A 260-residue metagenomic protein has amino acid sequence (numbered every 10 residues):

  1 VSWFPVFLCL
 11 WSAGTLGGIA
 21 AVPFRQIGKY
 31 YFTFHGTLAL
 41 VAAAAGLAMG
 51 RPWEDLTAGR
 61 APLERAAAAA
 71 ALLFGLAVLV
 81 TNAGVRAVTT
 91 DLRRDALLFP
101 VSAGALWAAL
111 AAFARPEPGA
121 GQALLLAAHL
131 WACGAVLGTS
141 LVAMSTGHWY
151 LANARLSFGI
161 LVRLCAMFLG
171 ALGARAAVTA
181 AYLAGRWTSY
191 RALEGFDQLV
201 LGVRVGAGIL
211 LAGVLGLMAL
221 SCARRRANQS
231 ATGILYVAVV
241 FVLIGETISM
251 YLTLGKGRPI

Functional and structural regions predicted by a protein language model:
S2-A114, L130-W149, L164-S189, Q198-P259: Hydrophobic cores of alpha-helical transmembrane segments in multi-pass integral membrane proteins
F113-L125, I260: Helix-coil boundary and interhelical linker segments in multi-pass alpha-helical membrane proteins
W149-L161: Cytosolic, membrane-interface loops and tails of multi-pass inner-membrane proteins
S157-F158, Y190-L193: Juxtamembrane/interface segments of multi-pass membrane proteins
